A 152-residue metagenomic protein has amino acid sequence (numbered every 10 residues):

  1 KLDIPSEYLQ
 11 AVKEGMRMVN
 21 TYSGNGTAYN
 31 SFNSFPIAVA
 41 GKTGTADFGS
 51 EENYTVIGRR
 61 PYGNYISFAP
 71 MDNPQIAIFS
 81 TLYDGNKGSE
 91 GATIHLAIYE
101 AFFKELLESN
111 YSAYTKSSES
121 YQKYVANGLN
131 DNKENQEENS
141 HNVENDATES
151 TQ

Functional and structural regions predicted by a protein language model:
K1, E7, M16-S109: Active-site beta-strand/loop architecture of penicillin-binding DD-peptidases
K1-F32, K104-Q136, H141, T151-Q152: Conserved active-site-proximal loop/helix segments of enzymes involved in bacterial cell-wall and related
